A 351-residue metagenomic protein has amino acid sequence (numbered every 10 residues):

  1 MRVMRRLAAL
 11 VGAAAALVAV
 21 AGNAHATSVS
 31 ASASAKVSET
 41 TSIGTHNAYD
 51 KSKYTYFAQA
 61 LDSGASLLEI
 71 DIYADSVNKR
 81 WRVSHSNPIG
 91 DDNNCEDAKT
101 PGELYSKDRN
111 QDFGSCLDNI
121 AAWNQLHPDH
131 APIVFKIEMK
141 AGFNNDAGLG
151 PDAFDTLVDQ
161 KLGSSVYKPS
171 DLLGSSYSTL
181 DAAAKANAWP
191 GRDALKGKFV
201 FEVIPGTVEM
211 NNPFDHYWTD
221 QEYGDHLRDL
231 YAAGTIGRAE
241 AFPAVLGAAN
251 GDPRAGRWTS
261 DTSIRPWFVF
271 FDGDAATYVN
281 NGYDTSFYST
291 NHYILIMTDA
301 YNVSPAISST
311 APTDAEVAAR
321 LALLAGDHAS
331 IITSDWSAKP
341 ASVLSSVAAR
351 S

Functional and structural regions predicted by a protein language model:
M1-A26: Secretory targeting and sorting signals
S28-S351: Catalytic cores of phosphodiester-bond hydrolases, prominently lipid phosphodiesterases
